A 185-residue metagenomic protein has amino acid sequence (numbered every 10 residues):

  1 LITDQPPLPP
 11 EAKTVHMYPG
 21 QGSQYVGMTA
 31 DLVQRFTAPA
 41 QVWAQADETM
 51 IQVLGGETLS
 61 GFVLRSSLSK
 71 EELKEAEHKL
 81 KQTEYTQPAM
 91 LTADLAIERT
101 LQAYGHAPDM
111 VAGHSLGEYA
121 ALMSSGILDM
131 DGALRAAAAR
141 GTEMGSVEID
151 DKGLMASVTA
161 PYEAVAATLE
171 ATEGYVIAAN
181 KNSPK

Functional and structural regions predicted by a protein language model:
I2-D4, I177-A178: Conserved alpha/beta-domain cores
D4-A171: FabD-like malonyl-/acyl-CoA
G153, P184-K185: Short, surface-exposed beta-edge/turn micro-motifs
V165-S183: Gly/Ser-centered flexible loop/linker motifs
